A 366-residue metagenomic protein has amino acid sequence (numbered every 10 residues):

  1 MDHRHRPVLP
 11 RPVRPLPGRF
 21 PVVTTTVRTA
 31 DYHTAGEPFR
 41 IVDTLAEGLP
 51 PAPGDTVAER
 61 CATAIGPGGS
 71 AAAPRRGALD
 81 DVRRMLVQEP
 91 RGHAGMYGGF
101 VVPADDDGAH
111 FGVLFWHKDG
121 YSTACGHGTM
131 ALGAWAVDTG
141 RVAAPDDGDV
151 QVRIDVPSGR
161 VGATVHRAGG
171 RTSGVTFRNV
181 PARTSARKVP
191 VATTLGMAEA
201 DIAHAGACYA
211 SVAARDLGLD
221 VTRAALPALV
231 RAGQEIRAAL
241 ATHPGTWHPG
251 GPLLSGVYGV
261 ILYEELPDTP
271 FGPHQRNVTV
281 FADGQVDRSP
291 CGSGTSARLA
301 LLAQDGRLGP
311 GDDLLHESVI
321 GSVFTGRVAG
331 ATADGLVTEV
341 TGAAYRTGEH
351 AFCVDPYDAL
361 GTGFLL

Functional and structural regions predicted by a protein language model:
D2-H5: Intrinsic-disorder-associated, low-complexity terminal segments enriched in Asp/Asn/His/Tyr and depleted of Lys/Arg
V8, V13-R14: Hydrophobic-composition signal
R14-D201, A213-L366: A glycine-rich beta-to-alpha transition motif near the start of alpha/beta enzyme domains, typified by
G206: Glycine-rich ThDP/TPP pyrophosphate-binding loop and its adjacent helix/strand module within ThDP-dependent enzymes
Y209-A210: Glycine-rich phosphate-binding loop plus the immediately following alpha-helix
